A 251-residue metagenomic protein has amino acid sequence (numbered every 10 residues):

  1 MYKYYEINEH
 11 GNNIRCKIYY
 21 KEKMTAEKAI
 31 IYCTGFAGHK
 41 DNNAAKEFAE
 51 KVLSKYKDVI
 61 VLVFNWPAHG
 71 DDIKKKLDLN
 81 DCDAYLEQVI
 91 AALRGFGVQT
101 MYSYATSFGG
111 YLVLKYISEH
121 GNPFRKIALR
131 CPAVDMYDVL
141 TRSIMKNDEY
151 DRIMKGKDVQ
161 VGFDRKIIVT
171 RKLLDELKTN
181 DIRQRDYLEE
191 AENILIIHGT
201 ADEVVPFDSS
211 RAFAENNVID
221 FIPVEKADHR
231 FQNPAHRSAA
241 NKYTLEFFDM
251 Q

Functional and structural regions predicted by a protein language model:
M1-K23: N-terminal cap/lid segment of alpha/beta-hydrolase-fold proteins
K3, P67-T100: Catalytic nucleophile-loop/oxyanion-hole region of alpha/beta-hydrolase and closely related hydrolase-like folds
I14, L77, P123-P223, D228-Q251: The alpha/beta-hydrolase serine catalytic core
E27-G35: Short beta-strand element of the alpha/beta-hydrolase
F36-E50, D208: The serine-hydrolase catalytic nucleophile loop
A49-D71: Conserved alpha/beta-hydrolase
S103-A105, R130: Short beta-strand immediately N-terminal to the catalytic nucleophile in serine-hydrolase-like folds
A105-V113: Gly/Ala-rich beta-loop-alpha elbow adjacent to hydrolase catalytic centers
